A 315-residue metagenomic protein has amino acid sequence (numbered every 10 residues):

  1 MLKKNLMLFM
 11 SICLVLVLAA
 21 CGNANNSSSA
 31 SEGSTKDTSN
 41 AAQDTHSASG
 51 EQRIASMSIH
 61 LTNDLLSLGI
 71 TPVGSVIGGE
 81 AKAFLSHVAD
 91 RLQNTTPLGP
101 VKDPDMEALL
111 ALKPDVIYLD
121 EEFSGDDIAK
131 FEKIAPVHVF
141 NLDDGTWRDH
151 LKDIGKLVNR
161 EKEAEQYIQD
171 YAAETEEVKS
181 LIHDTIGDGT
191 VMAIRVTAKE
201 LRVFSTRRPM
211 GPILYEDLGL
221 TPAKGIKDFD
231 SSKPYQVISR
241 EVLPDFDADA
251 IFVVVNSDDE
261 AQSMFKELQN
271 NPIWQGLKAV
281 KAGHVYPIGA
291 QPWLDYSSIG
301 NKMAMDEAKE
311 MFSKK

Functional and structural regions predicted by a protein language model:
F9, G22-S47: Short, low-complexity, disordered segments immediately C-terminal to signal peptides in bacterial exported proteins
V17-A20: C-terminal motif of bacterial Sec signal peptides marking the signal peptidase cleavage site
R53-L65, Q166-A223: Basic- and aromatic-lined ligand-binding clefts that recognize polyanionic substrates
I59-A108: A short, structured surface patch at a secondary-structure boundary
F84, L142-I154, G189-I213, F229-D230 (+1 more regions): Extracytoplasmic ligand-binding site segments that recognize negatively charged/polar headgroups
K113-Y118, P136, L243, D247-I251: Proline-aspartate-enriched helix->loop->beta-strand connector
K130, I134-K199, H284, D295 (+1 more regions): Extracytoplasmic substrate-binding proteins
D249-K315: Structured C-terminal subdomain patch of bacterial secreted/periplasmic proteins
